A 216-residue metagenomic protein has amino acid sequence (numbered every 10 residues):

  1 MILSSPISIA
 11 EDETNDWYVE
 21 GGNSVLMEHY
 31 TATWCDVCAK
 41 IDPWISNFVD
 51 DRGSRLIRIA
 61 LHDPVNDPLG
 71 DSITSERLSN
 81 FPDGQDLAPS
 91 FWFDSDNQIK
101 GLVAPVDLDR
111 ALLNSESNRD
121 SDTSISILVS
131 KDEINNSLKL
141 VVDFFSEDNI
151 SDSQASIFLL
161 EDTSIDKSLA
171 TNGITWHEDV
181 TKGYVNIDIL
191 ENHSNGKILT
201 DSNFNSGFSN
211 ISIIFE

Functional and structural regions predicted by a protein language model:
M1-Y18, V25-M27, C35: Secretory targeting signatures
E11-Y18, G22, I41-V49: Juxtamembrane extramembrane loops of integral membrane proteins
G22, G53-S54, D86-A88: Extracytoplasmic
L26-H29, I57-H62, P89-F93: Structural recognition of the beta-strand scaffold that forms the well-ordered cores of secreted hydrolase catalytic
T31, V37-S54: Typically the conserved alpha-helix immediately C-terminal to a functionally engaged Cys/Sec in thioredoxin-like
A32-V37, D63-P68, N97-K100: Solvent-exposed loop/turn segments at secondary-structure junctions within structured extracellular/periplasmic domains
G53-S75: Thiol-based oxidoreductase modules, predominantly thioredoxin-like and allied folds used for disulfide exchange
S72-G84, S90, V103-E216: Short, conserved sequence motifs used for protein processing/export or organelle targeting and for catalysis
